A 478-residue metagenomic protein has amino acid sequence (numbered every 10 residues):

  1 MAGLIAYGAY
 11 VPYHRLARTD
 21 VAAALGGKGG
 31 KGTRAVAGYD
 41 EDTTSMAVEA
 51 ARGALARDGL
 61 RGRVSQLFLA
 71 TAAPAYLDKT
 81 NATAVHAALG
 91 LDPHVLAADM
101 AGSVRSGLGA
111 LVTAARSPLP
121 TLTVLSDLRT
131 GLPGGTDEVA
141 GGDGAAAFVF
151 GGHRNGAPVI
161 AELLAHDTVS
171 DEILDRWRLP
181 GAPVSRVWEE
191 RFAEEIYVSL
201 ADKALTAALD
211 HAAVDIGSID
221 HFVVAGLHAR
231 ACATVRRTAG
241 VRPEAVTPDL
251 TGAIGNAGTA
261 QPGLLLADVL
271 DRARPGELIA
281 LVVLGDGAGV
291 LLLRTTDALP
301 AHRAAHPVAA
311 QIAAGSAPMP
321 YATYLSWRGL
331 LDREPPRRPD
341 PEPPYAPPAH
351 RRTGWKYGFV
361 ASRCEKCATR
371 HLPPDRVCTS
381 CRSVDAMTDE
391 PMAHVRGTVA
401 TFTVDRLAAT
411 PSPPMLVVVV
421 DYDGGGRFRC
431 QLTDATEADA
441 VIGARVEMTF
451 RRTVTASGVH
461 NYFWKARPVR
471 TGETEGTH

Functional and structural regions predicted by a protein language model:
M1-T43, G135-E195, R274, L281-P348 (+1 more regions): Condensing-enzyme catalytic core mediating Claisen C-C bond formation in acyl metabolism
V48, A73-A75, D92-H94, D99-P120 (+3 more regions): Claisen-condensing/thiolase-fold acyl-transfer catalytic domains that form or cleave C-C bonds in fatty acid
A50-S65, D202-D220, A239, R429: Phosphate/pyrophosphate-binding loops at sites that engage ATP/ADP/AMP, CoA/4′-phosphopantetheine, polyphosphate
R338-R396: Cys/His-rich short segments
G397-V399, L432: Conserved hydrophobic positions within beta-strands
L407-V419, H460-F463: Short aromatic-glycine-enriched beta-strand elements
D434-M448: Short nucleic-acid-contacting surface segments enriched for D/E, G, S/T with interspersed K/R
T449-H478: OB-fold/S1-family single-stranded nucleic acid-binding modules
